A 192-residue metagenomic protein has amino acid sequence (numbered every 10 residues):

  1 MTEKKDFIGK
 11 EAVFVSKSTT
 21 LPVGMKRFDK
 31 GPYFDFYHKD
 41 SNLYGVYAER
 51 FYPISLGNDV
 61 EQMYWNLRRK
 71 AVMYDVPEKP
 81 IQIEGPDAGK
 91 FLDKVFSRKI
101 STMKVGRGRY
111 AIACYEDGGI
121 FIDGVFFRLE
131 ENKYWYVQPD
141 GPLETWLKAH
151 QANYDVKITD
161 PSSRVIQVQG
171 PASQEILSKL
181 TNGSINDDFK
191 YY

Functional and structural regions predicted by a protein language model:
M1-C114, G119: Acidic, proline/glycine-enriched N-terminal capping motif
A113-E131: Active-site beta-strand->loop segment that positions catalytic residues and contacts the acyl thioester
V125-Y192: Acidic, low-complexity central loop/insert segments
